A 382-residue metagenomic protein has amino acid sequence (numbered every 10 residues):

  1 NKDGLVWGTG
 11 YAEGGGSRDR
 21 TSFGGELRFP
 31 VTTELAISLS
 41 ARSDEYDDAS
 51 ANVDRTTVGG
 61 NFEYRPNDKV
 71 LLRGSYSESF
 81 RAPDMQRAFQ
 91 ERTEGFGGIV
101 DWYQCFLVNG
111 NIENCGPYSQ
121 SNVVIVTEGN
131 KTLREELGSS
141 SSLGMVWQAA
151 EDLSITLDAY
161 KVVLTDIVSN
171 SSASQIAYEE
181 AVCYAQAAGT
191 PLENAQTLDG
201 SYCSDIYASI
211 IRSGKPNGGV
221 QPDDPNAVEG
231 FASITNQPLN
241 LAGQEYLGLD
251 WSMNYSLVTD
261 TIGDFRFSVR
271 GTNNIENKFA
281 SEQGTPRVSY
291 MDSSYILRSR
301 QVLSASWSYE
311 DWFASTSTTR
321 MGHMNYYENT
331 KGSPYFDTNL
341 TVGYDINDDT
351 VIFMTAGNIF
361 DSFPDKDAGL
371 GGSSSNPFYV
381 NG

Functional and structural regions predicted by a protein language model:
N1-S38, F279-S306: Outer-membrane beta-barrel transmembrane domain signature of Gram-negative proteins, especially the mid-to-C-terminal
N1-V6, I99-E128, S174-Y246, S306 (+1 more regions): Flexible glycine-rich, low-complexity coil/linker segments exposed to the extracellular/periplasmic environment
G14, S77, E94, S294-V302 (+1 more regions): C-terminal beta-signal and terminal closure region of outer-membrane beta-barrel proteins
G14-R65, G138-S140, S306-M321: Surface-exposed extracellular loop regions of Gram-negative outer-membrane beta-barrel proteins
E34-I37, D68-L72, D152-I155, D260-T261 (+4 more regions): Repeated loop/turn-to-beta-strand initiation elements of outer-membrane beta-barrel proteins
A82-T156, I234-L249, N381-G382: Outer-membrane beta-barrel signature, preferentially recognizing the C-terminal barrel domain of Gram-negative
G95, G263-D345, F360-D361, G369: C-terminal beta-barrel architecture of Gram-negative outer-membrane proteins
S154, V163-D166, I275-K278, T318-N325 (+1 more regions): C-terminal beta-signal and adjacent terminal beta-strands/loops of Gram-negative outer-membrane beta-barrel proteins
